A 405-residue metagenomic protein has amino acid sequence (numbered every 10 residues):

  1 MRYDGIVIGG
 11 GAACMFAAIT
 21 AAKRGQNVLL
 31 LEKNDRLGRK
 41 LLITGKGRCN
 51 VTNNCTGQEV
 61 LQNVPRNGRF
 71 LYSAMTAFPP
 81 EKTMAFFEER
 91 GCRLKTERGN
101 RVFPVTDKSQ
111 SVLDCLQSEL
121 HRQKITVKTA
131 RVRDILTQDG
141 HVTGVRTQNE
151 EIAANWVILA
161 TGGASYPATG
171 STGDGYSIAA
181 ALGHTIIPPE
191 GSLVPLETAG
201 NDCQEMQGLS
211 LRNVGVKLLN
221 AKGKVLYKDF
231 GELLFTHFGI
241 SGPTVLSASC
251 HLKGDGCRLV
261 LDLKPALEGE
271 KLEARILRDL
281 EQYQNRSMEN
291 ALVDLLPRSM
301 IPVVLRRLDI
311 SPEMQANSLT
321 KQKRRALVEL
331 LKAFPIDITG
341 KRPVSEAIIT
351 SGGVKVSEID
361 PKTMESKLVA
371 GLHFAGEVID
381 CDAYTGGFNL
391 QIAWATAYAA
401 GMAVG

Functional and structural regions predicted by a protein language model:
Y3-L30, A400-G405: N-terminal Rossmann-like FAD-binding beta1-loop-alpha1 element of flavoenzymes
I6-I8, L31, V132, V145 (+4 more regions): Short hydrophobic core segments
A22-K46: Glycine-rich FAD pyrophosphate-binding loop
D35-I43, G57-Q58, R93, T185-P188 (+1 more regions): An anion/pyrophosphate-binding glycine-rich loop and adjacent beta-alpha core in soluble alpha-beta enzymes
R48-T96: Glycine-rich active-site loop/strand segments that organize a redox cofactor
K128-H141: A conserved short coil-to-beta-strand element within the FAD-binding core of flavoproteins
K128-R131, P302-D382: A glycine-rich dinucleotide-binding beta-alpha-beta segment and adjacent secondary-structure elements that constitute
W156-D202: Glycine-rich loop(s) and the adjacent beta-strand/alpha-helix scaffold that form part
